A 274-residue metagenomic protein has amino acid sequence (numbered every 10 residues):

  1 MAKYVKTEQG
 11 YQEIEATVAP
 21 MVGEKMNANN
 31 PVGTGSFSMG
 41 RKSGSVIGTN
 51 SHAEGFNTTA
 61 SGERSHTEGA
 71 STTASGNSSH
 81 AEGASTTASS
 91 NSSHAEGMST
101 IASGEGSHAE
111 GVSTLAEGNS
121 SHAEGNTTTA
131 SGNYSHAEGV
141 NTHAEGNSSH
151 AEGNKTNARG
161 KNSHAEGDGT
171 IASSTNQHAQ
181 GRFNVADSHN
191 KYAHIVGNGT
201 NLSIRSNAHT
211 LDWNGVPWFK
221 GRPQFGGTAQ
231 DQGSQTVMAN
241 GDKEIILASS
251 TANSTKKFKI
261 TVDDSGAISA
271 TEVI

Functional and structural regions predicted by a protein language model:
M1-A16, I274: Short, intrinsically disordered N-terminal pre-domain segments
A2, A16-F225, A229-D231: Periodic small-residue-enriched repeat registers in elongated scaffold domains
T7, H189-Y192, N198-P217, G221 (+1 more regions): Extracellular repetitive beta-rich solenoid segments
G10, V18, V22-K25, E244-I246 (+1 more regions): Amphipathic alpha-helical oligomerization/assembly segments
Y11-E13, A229, K257: Short, solvent-exposed loop/turn motifs
A229-N240: Extended, folded domain segments that form the structural surfaces/walls around functional sites
